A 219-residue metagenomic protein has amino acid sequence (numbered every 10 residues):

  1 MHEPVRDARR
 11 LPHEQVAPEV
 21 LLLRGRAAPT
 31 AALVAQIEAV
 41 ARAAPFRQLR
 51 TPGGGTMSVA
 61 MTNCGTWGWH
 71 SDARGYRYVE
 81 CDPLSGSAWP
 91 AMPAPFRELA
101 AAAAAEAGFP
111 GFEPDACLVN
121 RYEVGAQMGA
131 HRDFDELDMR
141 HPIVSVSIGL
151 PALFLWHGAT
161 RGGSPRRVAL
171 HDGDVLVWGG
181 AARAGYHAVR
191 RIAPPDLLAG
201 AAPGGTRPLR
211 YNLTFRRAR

Functional and structural regions predicted by a protein language model:
M1-R219: Non-heme Fe(II) oxygenase metal-center motifs and adjacent flexible, charged/small-residue loops
